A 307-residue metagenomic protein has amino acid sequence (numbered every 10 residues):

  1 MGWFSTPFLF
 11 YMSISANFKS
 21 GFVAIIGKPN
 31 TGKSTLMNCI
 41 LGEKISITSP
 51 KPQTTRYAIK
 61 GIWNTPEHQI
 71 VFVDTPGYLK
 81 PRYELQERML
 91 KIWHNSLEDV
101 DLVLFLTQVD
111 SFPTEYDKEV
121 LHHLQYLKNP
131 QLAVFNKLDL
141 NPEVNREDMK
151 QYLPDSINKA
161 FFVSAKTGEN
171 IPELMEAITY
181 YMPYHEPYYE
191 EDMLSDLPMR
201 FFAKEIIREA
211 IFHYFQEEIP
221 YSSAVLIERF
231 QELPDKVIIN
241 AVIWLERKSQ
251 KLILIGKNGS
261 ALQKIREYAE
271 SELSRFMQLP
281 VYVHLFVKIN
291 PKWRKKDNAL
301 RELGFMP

Functional and structural regions predicted by a protein language model:
S13-K91: Conserved G1/Walker A P-loop phosphate-binding module
I26, L36, I59, D74 (+7 more regions): Residue-level signature of catalytic and energy-coupling elements of molecular machines, predominantly ATP/GTP-dependent
S46-S49, E186-E190, H213-A224: Active-site phosphate-binding and catalytic loops of NTP-dependent enzymes
P52-T54, P76-L79, V109-P113, L138-N141 (+5 more regions): Conserved nucleotide-binding/hydrolysis micro-motifs of P-loop NTPases
E67, K91-N158: Conserved C-terminal guanine-recognition region of P-loop GTPase G domains, centered on the G4
P130, D139-S195: Canonical P-loop GTPase G-domain recognition
M199-P307: P-loop NTP-binding site
